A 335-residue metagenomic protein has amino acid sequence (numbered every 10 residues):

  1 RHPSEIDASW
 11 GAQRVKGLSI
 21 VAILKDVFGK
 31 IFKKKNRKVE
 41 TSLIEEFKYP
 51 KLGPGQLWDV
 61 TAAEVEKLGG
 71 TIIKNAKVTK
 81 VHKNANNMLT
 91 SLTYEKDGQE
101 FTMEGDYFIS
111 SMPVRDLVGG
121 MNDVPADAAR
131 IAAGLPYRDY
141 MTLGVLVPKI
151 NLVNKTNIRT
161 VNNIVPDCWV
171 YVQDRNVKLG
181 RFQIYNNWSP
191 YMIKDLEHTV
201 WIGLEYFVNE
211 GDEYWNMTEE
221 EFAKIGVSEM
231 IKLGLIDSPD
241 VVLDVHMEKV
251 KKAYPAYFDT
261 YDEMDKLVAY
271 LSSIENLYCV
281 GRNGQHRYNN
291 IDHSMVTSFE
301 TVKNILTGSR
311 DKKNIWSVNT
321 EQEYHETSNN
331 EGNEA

Functional and structural regions predicted by a protein language model:
R1-V81, E104: Active-site/ligand-binding neighborhood in enzyme catalytic cores
P50, K74-I236, Y270, K313-E323 (+1 more regions): Mid-domain catalytic core of redox enzymes that form a hydrophobic substrate pocket/lid adjacent to a catalytic redox
T71-I73, L243-H246, Y278: General small-molecule cofactor/ligand-binding pocket signal
Y206-E210, K249, G281-G284: Short, histidine-centered active-site or binding-site loop motifs used for metal coordination, general acid-base
K224-S272, E323: Flavin (FAD/FMN) cofactor-binding core of flavoprotein oxidoreductases
F258-A335: C-terminal lid/capping helical subdomain adjacent to the catalytic/cofactor pocket in oxidative enzymes
